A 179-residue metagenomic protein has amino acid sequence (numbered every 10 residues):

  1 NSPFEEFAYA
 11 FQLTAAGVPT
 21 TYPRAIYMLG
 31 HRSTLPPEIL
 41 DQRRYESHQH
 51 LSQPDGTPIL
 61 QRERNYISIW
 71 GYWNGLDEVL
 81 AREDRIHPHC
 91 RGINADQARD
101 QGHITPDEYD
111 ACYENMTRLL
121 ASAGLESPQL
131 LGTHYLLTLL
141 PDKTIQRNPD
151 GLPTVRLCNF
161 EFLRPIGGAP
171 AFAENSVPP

Functional and structural regions predicted by a protein language model:
N1-G92, S122: Conserved ATP-binding subdomain of kinase catalytic cores across diverse folds
S2-E5, A111-C112, Q129: Short, glycine/acidic-rich beta->alpha junctions
L13, R99, L125: Short, flexible active-site loop motifs that bind/organize anionic cofactors or intermediates
H31, P36-R62, G124-P178: Catalytic activation segment of kinase domains across protein kinase-like and atypical kinase folds
A98-Q101, P106, E174-P179: Active-site activation/catalytic loop segments of kinase-like enzymes and analogous catalytic loops in related
I104-M116: Conserved alphaE helix
